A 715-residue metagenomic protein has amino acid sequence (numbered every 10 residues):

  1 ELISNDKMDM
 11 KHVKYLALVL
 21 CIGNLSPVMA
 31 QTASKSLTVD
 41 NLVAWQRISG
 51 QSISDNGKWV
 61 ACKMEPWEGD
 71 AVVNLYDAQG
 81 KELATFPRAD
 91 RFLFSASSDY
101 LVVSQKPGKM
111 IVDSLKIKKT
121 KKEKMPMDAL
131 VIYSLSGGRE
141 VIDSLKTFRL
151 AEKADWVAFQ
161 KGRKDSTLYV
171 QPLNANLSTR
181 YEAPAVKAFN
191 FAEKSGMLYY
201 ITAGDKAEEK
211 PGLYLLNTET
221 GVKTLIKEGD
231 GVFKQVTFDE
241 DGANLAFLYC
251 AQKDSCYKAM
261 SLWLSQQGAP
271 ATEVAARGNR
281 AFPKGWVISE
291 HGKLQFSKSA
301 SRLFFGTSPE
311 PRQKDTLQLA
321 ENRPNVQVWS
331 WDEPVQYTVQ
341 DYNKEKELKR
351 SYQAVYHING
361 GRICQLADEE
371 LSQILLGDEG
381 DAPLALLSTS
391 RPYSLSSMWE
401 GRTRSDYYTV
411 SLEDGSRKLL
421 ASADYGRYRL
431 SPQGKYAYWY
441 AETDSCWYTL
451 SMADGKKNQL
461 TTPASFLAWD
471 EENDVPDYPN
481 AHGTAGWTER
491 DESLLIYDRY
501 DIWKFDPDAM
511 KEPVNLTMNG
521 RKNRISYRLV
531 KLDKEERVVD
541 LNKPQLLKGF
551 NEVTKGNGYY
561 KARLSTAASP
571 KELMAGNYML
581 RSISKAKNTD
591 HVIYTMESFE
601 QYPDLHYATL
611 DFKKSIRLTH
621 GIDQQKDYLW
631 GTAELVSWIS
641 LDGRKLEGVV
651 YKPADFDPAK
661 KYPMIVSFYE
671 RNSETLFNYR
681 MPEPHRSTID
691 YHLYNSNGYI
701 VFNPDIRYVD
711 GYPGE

Functional and structural regions predicted by a protein language model:
E1-S34: Bacterial Sec-dependent N-terminal signal peptides
K14-L16, G23, A243, A608 (+1 more regions): Generic alpha-helix initiation/capping and coil-helix boundary signal
L25-V28, D332, Y651, K661: Selective for proline/serine-rich intrinsically disordered segments in cytosolic/nuclear regulatory regions
P27, I53, D315, R680-P682 (+1 more regions): Residues in and immediately flanking transmembrane alpha helices
A30-H591, E597-P603, Y607-A608: Beta-propeller folds
R581-E715: Serine-hydrolase catalytic core recognition
